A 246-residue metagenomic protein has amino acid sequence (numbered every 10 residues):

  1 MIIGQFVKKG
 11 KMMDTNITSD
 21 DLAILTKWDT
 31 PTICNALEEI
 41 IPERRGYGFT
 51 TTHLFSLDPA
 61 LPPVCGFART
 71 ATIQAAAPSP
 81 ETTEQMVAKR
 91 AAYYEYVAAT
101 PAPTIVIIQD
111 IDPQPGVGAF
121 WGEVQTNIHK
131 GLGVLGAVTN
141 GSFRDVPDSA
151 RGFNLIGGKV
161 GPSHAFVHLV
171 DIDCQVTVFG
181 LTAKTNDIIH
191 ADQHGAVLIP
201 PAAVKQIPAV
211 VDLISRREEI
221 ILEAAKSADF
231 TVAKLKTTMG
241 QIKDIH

Functional and structural regions predicted by a protein language model:
F6-V87, A91-T100, E219-F230, K236 (+1 more regions): Intrinsically disordered, low-complexity regions enriched in acidic/Ser/Thr/Pro/Gln residues
W28-T32, G66, F120, V124 (+3 more regions): Conserved active-site and cofactor/substrate-binding residues in soluble primary-metabolism enzymes
L37, H129, D187-I189: Buried hydrophobic positions in well-ordered alpha/beta secondary-structure cores of metabolic enzymes
Y47-F49, I107-Q109, A137-G141, L155-G157 (+1 more regions): General beta-strand structural signal in soluble alpha/beta enzymes
C65-G66, P101-T104, G133-L135, A150-F153 (+3 more regions): Short coil/turn connectors at secondary-structure junctions
E95-T139: Extracellular/luminal Protease-associated
T126-P147, G152-G161, A165: Ligand/cofactor pocket segment of small-molecule handling proteins
G158-K234: Acidic, glycine-rich flexible loop/linker segments
